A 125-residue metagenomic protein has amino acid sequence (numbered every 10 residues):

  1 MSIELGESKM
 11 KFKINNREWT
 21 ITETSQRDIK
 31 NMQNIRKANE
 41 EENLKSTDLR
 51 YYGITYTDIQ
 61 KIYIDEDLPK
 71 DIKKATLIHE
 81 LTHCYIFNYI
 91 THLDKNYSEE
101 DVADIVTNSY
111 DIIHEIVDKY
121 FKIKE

Functional and structural regions predicted by a protein language model:
E4, K9-I72, C84, N88 (+4 more regions): Active-site scaffold of zinc-dependent metalloenzymes
I72-E80: Short alpha-helical catalytic segment bearing the HExxH-like zincin motif of zinc-dependent metalloproteases
L81, D104-I105, I112-I116: Acidic/histidine-enriched, beta-strand-rich ligand/metal-binding domains
T91-L93, H114-V117: Short helix-capping/linker segments at secondary-structure and domain boundaries
V117-E125: Long, well-structured alpha-helical subdomains associated with metal-dependent extracellular/ecto-lumenal hydrolases
